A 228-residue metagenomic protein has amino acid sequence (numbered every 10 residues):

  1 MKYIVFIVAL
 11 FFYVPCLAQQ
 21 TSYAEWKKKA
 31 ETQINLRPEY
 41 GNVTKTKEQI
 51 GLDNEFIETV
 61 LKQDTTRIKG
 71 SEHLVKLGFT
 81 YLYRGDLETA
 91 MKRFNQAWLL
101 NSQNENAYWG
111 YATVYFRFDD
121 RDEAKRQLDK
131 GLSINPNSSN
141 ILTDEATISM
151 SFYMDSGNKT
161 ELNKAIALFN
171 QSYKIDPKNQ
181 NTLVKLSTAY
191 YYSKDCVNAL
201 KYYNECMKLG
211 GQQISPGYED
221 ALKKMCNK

Functional and structural regions predicted by a protein language model:
M1-S22: Bacterial Sec-dependent N-terminal signal peptides
L17-T80: N-terminal leader/linker segments that initiate helical-solenoid repeat arrays
Q20-K29, L36, G51-E55, K69 (+2 more regions): Terminal, low-structured helical/coil segments at or just beyond the last alpha-helical repeat
V43-T65, L87-Q96, R126, A165-F169: Repeat-mediated protein-protein interaction surfaces in helical alpha-solenoids
Q63, Q96-A97, K130-G131, Q171-S172 (+1 more regions): Canonical positions in the second alpha-helix
K76, G110-Y111, D144-E145, K185 (+1 more regions): Canonical tetratricopeptide repeat
T80, L87, Q103-N181: Alpha-helical adaptor scaffolds
M91, K125, K159, I166 (+2 more regions): Conserved positions within tetratricopeptide repeat
